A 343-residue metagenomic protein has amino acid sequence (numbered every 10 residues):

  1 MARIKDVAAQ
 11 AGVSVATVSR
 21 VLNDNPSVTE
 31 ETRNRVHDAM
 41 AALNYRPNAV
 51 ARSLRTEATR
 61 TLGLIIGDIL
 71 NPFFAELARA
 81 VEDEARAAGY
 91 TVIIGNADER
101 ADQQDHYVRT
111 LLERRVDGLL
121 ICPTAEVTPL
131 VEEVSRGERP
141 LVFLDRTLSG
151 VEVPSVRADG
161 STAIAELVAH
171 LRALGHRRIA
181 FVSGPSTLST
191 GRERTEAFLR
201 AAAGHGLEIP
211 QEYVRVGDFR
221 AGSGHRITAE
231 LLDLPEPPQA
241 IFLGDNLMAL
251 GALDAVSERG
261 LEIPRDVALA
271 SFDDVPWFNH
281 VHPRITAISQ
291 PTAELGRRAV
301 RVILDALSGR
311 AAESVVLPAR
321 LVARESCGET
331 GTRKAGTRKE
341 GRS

Functional and structural regions predicted by a protein language model:
M1, A42, A80-A88, L112 (+2 more regions): Bacterial carbohydrate/catabolite-sensing allosteric modules
M1-R60, G331-K334, R338-K339, S343: N-terminal helix-turn-helix DNA-binding module of bacterial transcription factors
V15-R20, L54-L70, H170, R178-P185: Short beta-strand segments enriched in small/hydrophobic residues
Y45-G118, E196-L199, P210: Amphipathic helical "hinge" segments at domain boundaries
A51, D105-V108, V131, V168 (+1 more regions): Short hydrophobic/charged patches on amphipathic alpha-helices used for structural packing and interfaces
D98-A101, C122-V127, L247: Short beta->alpha connector loops
E126-S135: Active-site-adjacent beta->alpha loops and helix N-cap segments on the catalytic face of soluble alpha/beta enzymes
